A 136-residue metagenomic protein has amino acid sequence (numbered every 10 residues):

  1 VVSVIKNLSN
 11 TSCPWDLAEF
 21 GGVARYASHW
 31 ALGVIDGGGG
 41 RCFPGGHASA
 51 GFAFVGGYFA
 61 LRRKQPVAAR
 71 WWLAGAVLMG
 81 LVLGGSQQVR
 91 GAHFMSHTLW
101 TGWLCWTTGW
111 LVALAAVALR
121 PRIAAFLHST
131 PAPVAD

Functional and structural regions predicted by a protein language model:
V1-F20: Transmembrane alpha-helix/helix-exit interface in multi-pass inner-membrane proteins
F20-A27: Juxtamembrane inter-helical linkers in multi-pass membrane proteins
A27-D136: Membrane-embedded catalytic cores of phosphoryl/pyrophosphoryl-handling enzymes
